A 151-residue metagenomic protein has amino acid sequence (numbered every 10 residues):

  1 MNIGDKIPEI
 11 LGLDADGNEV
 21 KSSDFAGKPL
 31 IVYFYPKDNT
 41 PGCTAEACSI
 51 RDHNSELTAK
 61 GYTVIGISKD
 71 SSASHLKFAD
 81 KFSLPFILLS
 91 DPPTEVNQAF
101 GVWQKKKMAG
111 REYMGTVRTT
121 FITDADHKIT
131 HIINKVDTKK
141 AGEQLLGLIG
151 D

Functional and structural regions predicted by a protein language model:
M1-D151: Chalcogenol-based redox active-site neighborhoods
